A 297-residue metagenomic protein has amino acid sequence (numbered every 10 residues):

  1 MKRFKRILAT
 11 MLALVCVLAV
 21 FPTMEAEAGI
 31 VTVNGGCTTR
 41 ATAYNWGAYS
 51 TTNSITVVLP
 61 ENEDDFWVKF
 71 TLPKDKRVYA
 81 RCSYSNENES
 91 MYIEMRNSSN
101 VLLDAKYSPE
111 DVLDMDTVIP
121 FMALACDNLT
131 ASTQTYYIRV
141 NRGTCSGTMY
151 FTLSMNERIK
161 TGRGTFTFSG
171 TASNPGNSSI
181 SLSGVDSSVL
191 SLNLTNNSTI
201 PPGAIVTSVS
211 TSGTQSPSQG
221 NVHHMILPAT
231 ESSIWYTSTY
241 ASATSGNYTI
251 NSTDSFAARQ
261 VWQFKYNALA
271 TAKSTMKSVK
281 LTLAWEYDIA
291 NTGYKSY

Functional and structural regions predicted by a protein language model:
R6-C16: Sec-dependent N-terminal signal peptides
V17-E25: C-terminal segment of classical bacterial N-terminal signal peptides
A26-F66, K74-R77, N156-V189, Y294-K295: Non-catalytic extracellular/lumenal accessory regions of secreted precursors
L59-L124, L129-Q134, N141-R142, P202 (+1 more regions): Acidic, Ser/Thr/Pro-rich low-complexity intrinsically disordered segments
V68, Y136, V140-E157, T271-E286: Edge beta-strands of jelly-roll/beta-sandwich modules across compartments, strongly enriched in secreted/luminal
L102-M115, F168-N174, N221-H223, E231-G246: Solvent-exposed serine/threonine-rich low-complexity stretches and specific carbohydrate-binding patches
C126-C145, S252-K273: Noncatalytic modules at the cell exterior or secretory-pathway interfaces, chiefly beta-strand-rich lectin/adhesion
S188-N221: Beta-rich globular "head" domains
